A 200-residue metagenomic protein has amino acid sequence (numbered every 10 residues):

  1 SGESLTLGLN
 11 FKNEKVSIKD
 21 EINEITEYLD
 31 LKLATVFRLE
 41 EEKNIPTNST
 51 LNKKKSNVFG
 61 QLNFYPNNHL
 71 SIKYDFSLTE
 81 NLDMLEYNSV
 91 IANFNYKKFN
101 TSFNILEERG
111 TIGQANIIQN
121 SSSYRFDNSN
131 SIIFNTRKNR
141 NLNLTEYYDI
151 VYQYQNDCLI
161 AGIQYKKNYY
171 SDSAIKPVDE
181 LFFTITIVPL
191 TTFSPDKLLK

Functional and structural regions predicted by a protein language model:
S1-K200: Outer-membrane beta-barrel translocator/pore domains, especially the C-terminal barrels of Gram-negative outer-membrane
